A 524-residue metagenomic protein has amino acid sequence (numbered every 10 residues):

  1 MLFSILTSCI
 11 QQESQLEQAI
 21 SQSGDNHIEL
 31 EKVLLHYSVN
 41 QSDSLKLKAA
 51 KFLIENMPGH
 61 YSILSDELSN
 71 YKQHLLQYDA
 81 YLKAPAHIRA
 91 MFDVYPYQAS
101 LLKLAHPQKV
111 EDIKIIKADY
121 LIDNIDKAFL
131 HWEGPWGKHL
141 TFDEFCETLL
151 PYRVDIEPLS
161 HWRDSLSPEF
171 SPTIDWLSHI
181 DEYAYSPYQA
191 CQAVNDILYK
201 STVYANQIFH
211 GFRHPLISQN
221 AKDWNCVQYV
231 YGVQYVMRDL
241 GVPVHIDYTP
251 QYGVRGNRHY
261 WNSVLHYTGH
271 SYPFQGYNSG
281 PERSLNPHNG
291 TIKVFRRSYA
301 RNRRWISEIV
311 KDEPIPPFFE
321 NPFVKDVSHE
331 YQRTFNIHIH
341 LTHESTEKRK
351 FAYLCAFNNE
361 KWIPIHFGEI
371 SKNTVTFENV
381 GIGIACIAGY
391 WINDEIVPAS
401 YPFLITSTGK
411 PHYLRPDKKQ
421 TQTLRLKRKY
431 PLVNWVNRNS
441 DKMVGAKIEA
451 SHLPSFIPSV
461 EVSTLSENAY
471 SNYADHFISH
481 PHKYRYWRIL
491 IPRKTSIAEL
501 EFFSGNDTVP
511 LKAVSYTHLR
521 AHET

Functional and structural regions predicted by a protein language model:
T7-S8: C-terminal motif of bacterial Sec signal peptides marking the signal peptidase cleavage site
S21, S38-N40, I180-D196, N206-L216 (+1 more regions): Hydrophobic/aromatic-rich core segments of domains that either
K32, D43-A221: Secondary-structure boundary elements
F335-E344, T517: A short, amphipathic beta-strand motif
E344-K361, D441-I448: Short, ordered, surface-exposed loop/turn motifs in non-cytosolic proteins
T374-A385, W391-N393: Short Pro-Gly-centered beta-turn/loop motif in secreted/extracellular proteins
I392-K419: Structured interaction patches on ligand/partner-binding surfaces of diverse proteins
Q420-E461, E467-R520: Aromatic, loop-rich ligand-recognition surfaces of beta-strand-rich domains
